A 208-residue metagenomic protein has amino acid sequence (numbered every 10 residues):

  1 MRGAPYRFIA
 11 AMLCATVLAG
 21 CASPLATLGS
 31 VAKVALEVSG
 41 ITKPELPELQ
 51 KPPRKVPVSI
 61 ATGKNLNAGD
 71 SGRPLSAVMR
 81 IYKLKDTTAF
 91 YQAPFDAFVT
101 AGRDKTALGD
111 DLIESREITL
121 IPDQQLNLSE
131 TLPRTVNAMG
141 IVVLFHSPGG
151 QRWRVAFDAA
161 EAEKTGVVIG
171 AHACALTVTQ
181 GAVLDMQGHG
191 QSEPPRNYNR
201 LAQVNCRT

Functional and structural regions predicted by a protein language model:
M1-A10: Bacterial N-terminal signal peptides that target proteins for export
A15-K43: Bacterial Sec signal peptide processing site at the extreme N-terminus
V38-S59: Non-catalytic, glycine-rich low-complexity segments
Q50-P52, T131-V136, E161-K164: A short, structured loop/turn motif at beta-sheet edges
V58-D70: Short amphipathic, basic-aromatic surface patches that mediate peripheral association with negatively charged
S71-R80: Short coil-to-beta strand junction motifs in C2/discoidin
I81-R152: Mid-length scaffold segments of soluble, non-membrane domains
V155-A159, E163-T208: Glycine-rich, aromatic-bearing surface loops/beta-hairpins
